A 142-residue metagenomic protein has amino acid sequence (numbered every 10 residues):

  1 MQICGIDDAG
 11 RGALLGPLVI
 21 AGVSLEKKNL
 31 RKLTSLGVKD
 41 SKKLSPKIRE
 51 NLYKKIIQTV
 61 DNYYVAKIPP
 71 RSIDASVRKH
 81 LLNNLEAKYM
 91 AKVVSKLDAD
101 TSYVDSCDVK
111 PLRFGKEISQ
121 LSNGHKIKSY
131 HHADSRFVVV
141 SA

Functional and structural regions predicted by a protein language model:
M1-C4, D8-P17, V23-A142: Acidic (Asp/Glu) carboxylate-rich active-site/surface patches
